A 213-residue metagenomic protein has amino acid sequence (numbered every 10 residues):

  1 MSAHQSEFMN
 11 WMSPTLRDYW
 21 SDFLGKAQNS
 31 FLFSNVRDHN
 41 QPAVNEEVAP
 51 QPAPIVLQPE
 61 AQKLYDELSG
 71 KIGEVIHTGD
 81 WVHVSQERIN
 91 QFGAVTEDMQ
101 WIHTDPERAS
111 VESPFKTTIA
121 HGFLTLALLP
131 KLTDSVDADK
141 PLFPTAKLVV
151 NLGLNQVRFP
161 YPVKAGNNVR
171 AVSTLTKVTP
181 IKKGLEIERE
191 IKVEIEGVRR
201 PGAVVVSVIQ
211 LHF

Functional and structural regions predicted by a protein language model:
M1-V150: Hot-dog-fold acyl-thioester-processing enzymes
Q5-S13, R17-V36, L152-I195: Hydrophobic beta-sheet segments that form the core/acyl-binding groove of ACP/CoA-dependent acyl-chain-processing
E67-V75, I181, E188, H212-F213: Long, contiguous C-terminal modules that act as interaction/assembly or targeting platforms
V75-G79, N168-R170, E186, V204: Intrinsic-disorder/low-complexity, polar/charged segments enriched in Ser/Thr/Lys/Arg/Asp/Glu/Gln
H77, H83, R158, V208-Q210: Generic structural detector for well-ordered beta-strands
E196-F213: Surface-exposed, gly/pro-biased binding rims or lids
